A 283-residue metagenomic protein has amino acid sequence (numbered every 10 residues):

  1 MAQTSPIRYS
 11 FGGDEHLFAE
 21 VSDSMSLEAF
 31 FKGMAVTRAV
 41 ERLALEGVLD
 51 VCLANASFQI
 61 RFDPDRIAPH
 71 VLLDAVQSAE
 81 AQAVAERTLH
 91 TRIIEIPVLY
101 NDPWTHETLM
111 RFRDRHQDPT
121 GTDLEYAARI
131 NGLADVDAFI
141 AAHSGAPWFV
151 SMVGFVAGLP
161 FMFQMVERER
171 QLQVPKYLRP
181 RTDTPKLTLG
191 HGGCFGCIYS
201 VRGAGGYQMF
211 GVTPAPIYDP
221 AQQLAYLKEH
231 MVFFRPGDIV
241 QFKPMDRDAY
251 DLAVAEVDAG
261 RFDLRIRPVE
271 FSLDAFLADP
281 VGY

Functional and structural regions predicted by a protein language model:
M1-Y283: Glycine-rich active-site loops that engage anionic ligands at enzyme catalytic sites
